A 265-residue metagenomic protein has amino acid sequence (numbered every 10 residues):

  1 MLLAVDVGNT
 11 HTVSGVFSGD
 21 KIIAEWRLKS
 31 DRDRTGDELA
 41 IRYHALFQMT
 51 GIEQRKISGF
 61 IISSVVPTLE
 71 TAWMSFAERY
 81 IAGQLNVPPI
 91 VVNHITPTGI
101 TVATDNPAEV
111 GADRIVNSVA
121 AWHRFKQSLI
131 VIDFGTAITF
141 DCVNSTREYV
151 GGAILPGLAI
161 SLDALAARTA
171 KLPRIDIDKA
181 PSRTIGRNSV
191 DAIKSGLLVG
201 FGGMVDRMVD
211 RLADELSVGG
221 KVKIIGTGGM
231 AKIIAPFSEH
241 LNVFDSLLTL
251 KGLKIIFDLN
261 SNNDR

Functional and structural regions predicted by a protein language model:
M1-I23, A121, Q127-Y149, L165 (+1 more regions): Gly/Thr-rich phosphate-binding beta-strand-loop-beta motif of the actin/hexokinase/Hsp70
L2-A4, S30, R34, S161-R265: ATP-binding/phosphotransfer module of carbohydrate and carboxylate kinases, centering on a glycine-rich
L2-I81, D214, G219: Conserved phosphate-binding loops in N-terminal lobes of ATP-dependent enzymes of the actin/Hsp70/sugar-kinase
T10, V66-P67, T136-A137, M230-A231: Short glycine-rich anion-binding loops that position phosphate/pyrophosphate groups of nucleotides and phosphorylated
R27, Q127-D163, K223, N242-L248 (+1 more regions): Glycine-rich phosphate-binding loop of actin/hexokinase-like ATP-binding domains
H44-G51, V119-K126, D206-D214, K254: Generic structural signal for well-ordered alpha-helical scaffold segments
T50-E109, T146-A153, G157-L158, R187-L198 (+3 more regions): Short beta-strand-loop/turn "lid" adjacent to the catalytic site in phosphate-handling enzymes
T96-L129, K254-S261: Conserved phosphate-binding catalytic cores of ATP/NTP-utilizing and phosphoryl-transfer enzymes
